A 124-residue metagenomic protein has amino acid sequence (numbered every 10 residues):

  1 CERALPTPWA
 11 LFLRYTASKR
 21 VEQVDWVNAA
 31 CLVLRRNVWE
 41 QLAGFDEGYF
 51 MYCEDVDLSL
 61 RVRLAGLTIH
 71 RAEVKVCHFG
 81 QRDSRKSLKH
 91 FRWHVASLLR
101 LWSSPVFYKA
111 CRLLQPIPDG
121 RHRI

Functional and structural regions predicted by a protein language model:
C1-L42, F91-H94: Acidic/His-rich active-site region of diverse nucleotide-sugar glycosyltransferases
Y15, Y49-Y52, Y108, H122: Sequence-level detector for tyrosine residue identity
K19-R20, Y49, S87-L88: Generic hydrophobic-segment detector
E22-Q23, A30-L32, R36-F50, V56-C77: Catalytic donor-sugar/metal-binding loop of nucleotide-sugar-dependent glycosyltransferases
A29, C53, R85-K89: Residues at secondary-structure transition points
S59-I124: Active-site-adjacent helix/loop segment of glycosyltransferases that harbors family-specific signature motifs
